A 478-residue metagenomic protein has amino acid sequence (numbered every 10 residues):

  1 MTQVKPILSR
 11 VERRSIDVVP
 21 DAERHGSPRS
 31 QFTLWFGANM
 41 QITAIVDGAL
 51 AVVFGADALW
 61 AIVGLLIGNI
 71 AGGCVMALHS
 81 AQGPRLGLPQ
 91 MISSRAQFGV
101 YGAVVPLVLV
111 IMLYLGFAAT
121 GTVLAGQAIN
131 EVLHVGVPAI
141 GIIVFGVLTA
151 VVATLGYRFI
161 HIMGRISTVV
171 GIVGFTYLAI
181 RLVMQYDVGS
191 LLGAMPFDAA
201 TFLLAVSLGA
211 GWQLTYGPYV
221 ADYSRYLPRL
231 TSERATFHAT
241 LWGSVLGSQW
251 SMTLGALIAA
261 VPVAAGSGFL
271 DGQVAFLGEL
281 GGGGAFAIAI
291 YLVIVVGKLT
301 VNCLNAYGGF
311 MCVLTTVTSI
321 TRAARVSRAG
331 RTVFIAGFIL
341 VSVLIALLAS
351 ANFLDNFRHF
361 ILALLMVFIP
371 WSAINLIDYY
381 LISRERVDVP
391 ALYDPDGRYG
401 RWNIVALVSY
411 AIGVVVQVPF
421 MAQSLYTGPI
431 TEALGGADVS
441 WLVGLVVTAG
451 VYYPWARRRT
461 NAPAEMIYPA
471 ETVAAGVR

Functional and structural regions predicted by a protein language model:
M1-A58, T201-S207, R225-A235, R459-R478: Membrane-interface "cap" regions at the ends of multi-pass membrane proteins
G26-I45, A179-Q185, M195-V261, G284-A306 (+1 more regions): Hydrophobic, membrane-embedded alpha-helices of multi-pass small-molecule transporters
Q41-A44, I67-V75, V110-A119, V170-R181 (+3 more regions): Selective recognition of specific alpha-helical transmembrane segments in multi-pass small-molecule
V52-V63, A128-G141, R158-S167, F276-G282 (+5 more regions): Transmembrane helix-loop boundary segments of multi-pass membrane transporters
M91-R95, V123-I140, P228, N305-I335 (+1 more regions): Helix-loop-helix connectors at the membrane interface of multi-pass transporters/channels
G126, I140, V144-L182, M195-F197 (+2 more regions): Membrane-interface loop-to-helix entry segments
T316-A351, R398-Q417: Loop-to-transmembrane helix boundary motifs in multi-pass membrane proteins
W371-G450: C-terminal membrane-solvent junction of multi-pass transporters and transport-like membrane proteins
